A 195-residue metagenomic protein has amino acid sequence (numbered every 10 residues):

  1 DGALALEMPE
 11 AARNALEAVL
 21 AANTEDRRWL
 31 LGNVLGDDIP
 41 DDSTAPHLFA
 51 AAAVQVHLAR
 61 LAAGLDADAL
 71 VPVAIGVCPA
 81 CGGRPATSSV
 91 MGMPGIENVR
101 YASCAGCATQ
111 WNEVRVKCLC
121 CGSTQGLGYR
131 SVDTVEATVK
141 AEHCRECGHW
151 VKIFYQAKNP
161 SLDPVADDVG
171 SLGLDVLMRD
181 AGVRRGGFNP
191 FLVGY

Functional and structural regions predicted by a protein language model:
D1-D66: N-terminal alpha-helical interaction blocks
L31, D163-P164, V193: Replace "small metal-dependent catalytic modules" with "small catalytic or cofactor-binding modules
V56, R60-R179: Cys/His-clustered metal-coordination modules, chiefly Zn-binding fingers
I153, P190-Y195: Juxtamembrane/interfacial segments around transmembrane helices
L174-L192: C-terminal membrane-proximal segments flanking the terminal transmembrane helix
